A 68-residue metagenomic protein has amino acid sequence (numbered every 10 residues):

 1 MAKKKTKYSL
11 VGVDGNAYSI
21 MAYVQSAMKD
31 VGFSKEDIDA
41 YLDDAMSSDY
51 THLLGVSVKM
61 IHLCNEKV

Functional and structural regions predicted by a protein language model:
A2-V68: Long, contiguous binding/interaction regions
